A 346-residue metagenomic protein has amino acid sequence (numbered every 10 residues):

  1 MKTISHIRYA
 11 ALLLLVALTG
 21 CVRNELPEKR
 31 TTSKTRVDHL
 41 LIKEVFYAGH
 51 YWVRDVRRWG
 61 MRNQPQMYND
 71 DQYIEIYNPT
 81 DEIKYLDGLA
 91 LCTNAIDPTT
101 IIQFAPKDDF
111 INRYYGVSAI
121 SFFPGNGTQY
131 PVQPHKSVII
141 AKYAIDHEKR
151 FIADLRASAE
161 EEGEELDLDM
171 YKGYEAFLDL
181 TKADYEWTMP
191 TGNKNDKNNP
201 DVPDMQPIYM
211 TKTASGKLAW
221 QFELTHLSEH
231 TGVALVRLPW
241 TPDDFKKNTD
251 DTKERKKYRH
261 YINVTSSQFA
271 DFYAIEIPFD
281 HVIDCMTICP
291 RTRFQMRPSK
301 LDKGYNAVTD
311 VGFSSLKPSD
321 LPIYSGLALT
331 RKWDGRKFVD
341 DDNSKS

Functional and structural regions predicted by a protein language model:
M1-A11, V16-D38: Bacterial Sec-dependent N-terminal signal peptides
R8-A11, T35, P79, K84 (+3 more regions): A generic structural signal for short, non-catalytic loop/turn and secondary-structure boundary residues
R23-T100, D201-G232, P239-H260, F269 (+1 more regions): A structural motif detector for short, solvent-exposed N-terminal "entry" segments of globular domains
R54, Q103, R150-I152: A short, polar/proline- and glycine-enriched secondary-structure boundary/capping micro-motif
L89-S121: The feature marks short-to-medium sequence segments in extracytoplasmic or secretory-pathway proteins
F110-S346: Solvent-exposed beta-edge/loop recognition patches
